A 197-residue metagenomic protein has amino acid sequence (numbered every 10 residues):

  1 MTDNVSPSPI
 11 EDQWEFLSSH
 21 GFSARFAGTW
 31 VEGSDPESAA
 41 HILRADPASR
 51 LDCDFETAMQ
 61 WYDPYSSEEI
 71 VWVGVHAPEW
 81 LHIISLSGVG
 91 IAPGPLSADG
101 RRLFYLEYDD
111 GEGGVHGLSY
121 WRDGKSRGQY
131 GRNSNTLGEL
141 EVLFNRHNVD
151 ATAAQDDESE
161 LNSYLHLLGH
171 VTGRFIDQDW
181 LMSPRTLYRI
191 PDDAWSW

Functional and structural regions predicted by a protein language model:
T2: Long, contiguous binding/interaction regions
V5-L51: N-terminal "first-domain core" detector
P7, S23, Y65, V73 (+2 more regions): Intrinsically disordered, low-complexity regions enriched in Ser/Pro/Gly/Gln/His and often acidic
I10, F26, T57, E68 (+4 more regions): Acidic, low-complexity intrinsically disordered regions
E11-D12, Y120-W197: Long, compositionally biased intrinsically disordered terminal regions
A39, P95-L96, L168: Broad structural signal for hydrophobic residues in well-ordered alpha-helices, predominantly aliphatic
A45, R101-R102, V149, H170: Short aromatic/hydrophobic-glycine micro-motifs
L51-R132: Short, intrinsically disordered low-complexity segments
